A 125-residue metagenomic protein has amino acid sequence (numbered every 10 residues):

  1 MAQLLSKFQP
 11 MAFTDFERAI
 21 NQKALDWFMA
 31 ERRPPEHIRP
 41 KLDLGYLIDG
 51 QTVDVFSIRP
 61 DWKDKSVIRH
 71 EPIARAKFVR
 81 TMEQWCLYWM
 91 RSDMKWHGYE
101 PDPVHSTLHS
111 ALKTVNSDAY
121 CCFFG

Functional and structural regions predicted by a protein language model:
A2-S66: Negatively charged, low-complexity tracts enriched in Asp/Glu with abundant Ser/Thr
R32-I38, E71-Q84, C122-G125: Hydrophobic transmembrane alpha-helix bundles
D54-W89: Short, conserved beta-strand/beta-arch hydrophobic-aromatic motifs that form part of recognition grooves or interface
E83-G125: Short, compact, well-ordered microdomains
